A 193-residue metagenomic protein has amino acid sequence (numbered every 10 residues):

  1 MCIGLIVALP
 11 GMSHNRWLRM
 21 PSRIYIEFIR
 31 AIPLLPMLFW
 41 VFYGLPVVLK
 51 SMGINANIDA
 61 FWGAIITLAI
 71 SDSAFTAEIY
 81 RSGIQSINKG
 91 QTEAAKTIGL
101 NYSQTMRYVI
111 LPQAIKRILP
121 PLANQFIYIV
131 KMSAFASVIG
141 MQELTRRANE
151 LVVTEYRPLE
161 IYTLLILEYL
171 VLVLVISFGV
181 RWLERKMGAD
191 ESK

Functional and structural regions predicted by a protein language model:
M1-K193: Transmembrane alpha-helices and adjacent helix-loop boundaries
